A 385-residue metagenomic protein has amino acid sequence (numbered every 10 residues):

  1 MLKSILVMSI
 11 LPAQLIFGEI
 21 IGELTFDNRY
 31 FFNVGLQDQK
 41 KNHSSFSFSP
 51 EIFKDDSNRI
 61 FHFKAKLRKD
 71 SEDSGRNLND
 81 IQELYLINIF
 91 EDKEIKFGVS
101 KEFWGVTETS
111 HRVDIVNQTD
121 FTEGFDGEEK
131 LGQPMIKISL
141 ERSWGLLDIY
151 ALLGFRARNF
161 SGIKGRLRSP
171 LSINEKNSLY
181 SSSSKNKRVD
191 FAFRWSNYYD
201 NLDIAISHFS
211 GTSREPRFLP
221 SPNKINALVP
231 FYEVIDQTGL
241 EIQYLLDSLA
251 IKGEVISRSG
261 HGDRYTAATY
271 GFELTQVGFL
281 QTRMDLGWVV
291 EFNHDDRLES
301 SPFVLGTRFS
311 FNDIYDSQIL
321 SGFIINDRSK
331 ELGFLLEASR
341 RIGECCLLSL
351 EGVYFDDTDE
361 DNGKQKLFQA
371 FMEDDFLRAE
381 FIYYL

Functional and structural regions predicted by a protein language model:
I20, S57-F63, D92-I95, W144-L147 (+5 more regions): Repeated loop/turn-to-beta-strand initiation elements of outer-membrane beta-barrel proteins
L24-Y30, F63-L67, F97-V99, I149-L153 (+7 more regions): Transmembrane beta-barrel strands of outer-membrane/channel proteins
F32-H43, E72-D80, E108-D114, F160-R166 (+6 more regions): Outer-membrane beta-barrel translocator domains and adjoining extracellular loop/strand segments of Gram-negative
D38-F46, N77-Q82, K130-P134, E141 (+7 more regions): Residues that define the transmembrane beta-barrel architecture of outer-membrane proteins
F48-K54, E83-N88, I136-L140, F193-N197 (+5 more regions): Residues on the lipid-exposed face of transmembrane beta-strands in outer-membrane beta-barrel proteins
F53-R166, D200, V353, D357: Outer membrane beta-barrel
G211, L246-D327: Detector for outer-membrane/organellar transmembrane beta-barrel domains, recognizing the amphipathic beta-strand
F272, Y354, F371-L385: Outer-membrane beta-barrel "beta-signal"
